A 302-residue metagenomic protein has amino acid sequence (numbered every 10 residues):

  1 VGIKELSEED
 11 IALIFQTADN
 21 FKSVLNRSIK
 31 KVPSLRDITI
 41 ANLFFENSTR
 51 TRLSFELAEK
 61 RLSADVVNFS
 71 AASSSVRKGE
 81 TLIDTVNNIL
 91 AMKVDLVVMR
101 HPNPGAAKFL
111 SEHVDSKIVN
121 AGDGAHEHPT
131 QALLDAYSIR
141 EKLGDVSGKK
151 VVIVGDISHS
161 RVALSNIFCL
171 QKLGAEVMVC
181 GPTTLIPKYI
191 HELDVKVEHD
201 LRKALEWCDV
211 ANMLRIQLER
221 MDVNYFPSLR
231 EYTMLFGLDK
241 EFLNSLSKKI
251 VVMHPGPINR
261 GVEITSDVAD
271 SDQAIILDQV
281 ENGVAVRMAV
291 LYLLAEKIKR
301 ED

Functional and structural regions predicted by a protein language model:
V1-L57: Positively charged, low-complexity intrinsically disordered leader regions
T39-K93: Active-site cofactor/substrate anionic-group-binding motifs, chiefly glycine- and Lys/Arg-rich phosphate-binding loops
F45-L57, E141-L214: Glycine-rich phosphate/diphosphate-binding loop of Rossmann-like nucleotide-binding domains
V86-I89, V94-C169, H254: Anion-binding alpha/beta catalytic cores of soluble intermediary-metabolism enzymes, centered on
S116, G174-E176, S245-V251: A short helix->loop->beta-strand "cap" motif at the edges of active sites that frequently abuts
I190-D267: Rossmann-like adenosine-cofactor binding region
K249-I250, P255-D302: Adenosine-phosphate binding glycine-rich loop
